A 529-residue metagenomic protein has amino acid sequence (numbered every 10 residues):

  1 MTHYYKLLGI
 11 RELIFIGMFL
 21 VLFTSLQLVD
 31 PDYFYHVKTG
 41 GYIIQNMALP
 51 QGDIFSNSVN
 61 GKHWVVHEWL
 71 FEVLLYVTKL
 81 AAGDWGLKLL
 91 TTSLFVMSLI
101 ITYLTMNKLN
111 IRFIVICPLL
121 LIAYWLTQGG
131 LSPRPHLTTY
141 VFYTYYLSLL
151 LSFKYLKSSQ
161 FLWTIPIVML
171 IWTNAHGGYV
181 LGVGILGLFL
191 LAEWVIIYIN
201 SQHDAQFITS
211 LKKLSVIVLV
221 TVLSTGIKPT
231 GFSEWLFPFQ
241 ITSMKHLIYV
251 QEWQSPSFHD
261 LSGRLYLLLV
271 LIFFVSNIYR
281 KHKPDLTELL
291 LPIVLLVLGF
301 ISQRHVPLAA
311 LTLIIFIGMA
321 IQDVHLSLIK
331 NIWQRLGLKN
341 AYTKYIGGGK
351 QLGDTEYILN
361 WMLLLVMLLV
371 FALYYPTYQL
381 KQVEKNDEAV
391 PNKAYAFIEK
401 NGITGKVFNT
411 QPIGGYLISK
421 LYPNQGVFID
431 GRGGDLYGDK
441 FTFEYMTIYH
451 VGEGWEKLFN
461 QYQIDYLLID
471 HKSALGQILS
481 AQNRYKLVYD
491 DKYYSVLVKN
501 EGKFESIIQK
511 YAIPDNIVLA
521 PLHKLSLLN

Functional and structural regions predicted by a protein language model:
E12-I14, T102-W125: Transmembrane-helix signature of polytopic, membrane-embedded enzymes that assemble or transfer cell-envelope glycans
L20, A123-T127, F161-G177, V220-S224 (+1 more regions): Membrane-interface alpha helices of multi-pass inner-membrane proteins
I44, G177-H282, A310, F316: Transmembrane catalytic cores of multi-pass membrane glycosyltransferases and polysaccharide-assembly enzymes
L89-L109: Transmembrane-helix motifs of polytopic, lipid-linked glycan transferases
I101, L126, T138-L156, L186-W194: Specific aromatic-rich, kink-prone transmembrane helix
S152-L170, K212-V216, L286-I293: Short hydrophobic alpha-helices at membrane interfaces in multi-pass membrane enzymes
K330-K400, P412, R432-G433, M446-H450 (+3 more regions): Membrane-proximal, lumen/periplasm-facing interface regions of secretory-pathway glyco- and lipid-modifying enzymes
E399-D439, Y466, L497: Short periplasmic/luminal acceptor-recognition loop of GT-C membrane glycosyltransferases, typified by
